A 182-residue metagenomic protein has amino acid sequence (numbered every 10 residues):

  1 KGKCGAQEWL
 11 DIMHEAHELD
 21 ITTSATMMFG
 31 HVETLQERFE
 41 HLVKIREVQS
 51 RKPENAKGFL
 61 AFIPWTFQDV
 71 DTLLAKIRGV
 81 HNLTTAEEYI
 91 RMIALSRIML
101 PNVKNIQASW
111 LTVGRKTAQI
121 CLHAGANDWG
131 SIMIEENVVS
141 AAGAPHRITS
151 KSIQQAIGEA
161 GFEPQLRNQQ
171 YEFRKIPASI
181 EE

Functional and structural regions predicted by a protein language model:
K1, T34-E37, A141-A144: Short, solvent-exposed loop/turn segments at secondary-structure boundaries
K1-A25, H31: Core AdoMet radical
C4, F29-I45, L111-T112: Active-site glycine- and acidic-residue-rich loops that bind and position anionic ligands or nucleotide-like cofactors
H17, L42-V43, S50-E182: Auxiliary Fe-S-binding modules of radical SAM enzymes
